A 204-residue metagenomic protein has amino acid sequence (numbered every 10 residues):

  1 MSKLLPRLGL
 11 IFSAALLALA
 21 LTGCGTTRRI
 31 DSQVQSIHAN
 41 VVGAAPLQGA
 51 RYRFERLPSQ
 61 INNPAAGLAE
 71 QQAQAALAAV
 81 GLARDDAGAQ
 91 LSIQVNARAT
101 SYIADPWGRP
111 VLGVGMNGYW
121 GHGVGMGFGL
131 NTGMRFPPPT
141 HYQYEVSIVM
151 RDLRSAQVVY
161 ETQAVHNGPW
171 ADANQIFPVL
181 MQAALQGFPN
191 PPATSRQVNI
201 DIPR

Functional and structural regions predicted by a protein language model:
M1-S13: Bacterial N-terminal signal peptides that target proteins for export
S2, N40, A79-V80, M134-R135: A generic local structural motif
L19-G23: C-terminal motif of bacterial Sec signal peptides marking the signal peptidase cleavage site
G25-G43, P137-R204: C-terminal/domain-edge helix-coil "capping" segments
A45-L47: N-terminal, Lys/Arg- and Ser/Thr-rich interaction peptides
G49-A104: N-terminal segment of the mature soluble domain
V95-S155: Surface-exposed short loop/turn segments
